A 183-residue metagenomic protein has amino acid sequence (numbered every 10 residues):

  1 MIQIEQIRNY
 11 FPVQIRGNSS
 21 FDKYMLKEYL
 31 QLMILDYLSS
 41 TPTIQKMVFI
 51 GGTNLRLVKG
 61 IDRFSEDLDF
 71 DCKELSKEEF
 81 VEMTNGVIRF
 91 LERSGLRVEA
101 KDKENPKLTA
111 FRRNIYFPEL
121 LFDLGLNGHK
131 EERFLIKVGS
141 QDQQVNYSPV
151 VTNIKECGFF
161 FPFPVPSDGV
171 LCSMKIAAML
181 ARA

Functional and structural regions predicted by a protein language model:
M1-M47: Helical scaffold of the NTase/Pol beta-like nucleotidyltransferase catalytic core
V13, L32, D123-A183: Catalytic cores of NTP-dependent nucleotidyl/adenyl transfer enzymes across multiple folds
N18, D22, D71-L108: Metal-dependent nucleotidyltransferase catalytic core
L30, L35, I88-F134, P166-L171: Conserved catalytic core of two-metal-ion nucleotidyltransferases
K46-N54: Short gly/ser-rich loop at a beta-strand->alpha-helix junction or flexible surface loop bordering the NTP-binding
G52, K59-F80: Catalytic metal-binding acidic patch
N54-R56, P106, Q143-V145: Short, solvent-exposed loop/turn segments at secondary-structure junctions
K77, F117, Q143-V145: Short, charged/polar surface micro-motifs in flexible loops or helix N-caps
